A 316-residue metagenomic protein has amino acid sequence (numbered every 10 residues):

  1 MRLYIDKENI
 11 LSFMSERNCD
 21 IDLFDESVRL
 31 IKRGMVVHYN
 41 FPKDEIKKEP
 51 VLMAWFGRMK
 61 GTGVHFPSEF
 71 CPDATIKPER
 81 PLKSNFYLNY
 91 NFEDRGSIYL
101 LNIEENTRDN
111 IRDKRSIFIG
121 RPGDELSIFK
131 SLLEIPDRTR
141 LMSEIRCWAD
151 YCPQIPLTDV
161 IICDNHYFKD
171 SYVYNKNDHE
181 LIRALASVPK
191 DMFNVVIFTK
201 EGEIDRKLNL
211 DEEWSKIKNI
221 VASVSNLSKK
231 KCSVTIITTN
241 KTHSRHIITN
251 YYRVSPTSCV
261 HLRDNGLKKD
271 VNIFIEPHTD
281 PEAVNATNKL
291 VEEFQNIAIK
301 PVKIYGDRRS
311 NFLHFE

Functional and structural regions predicted by a protein language model:
M1-R138, R146, Q154, H179-E316: PLD/PLD-like phosphodiesterase catalytic module centered on the HKD motif
E134-M142, Y167-Y172: A short, highly charged nucleic-acid-interacting micro-segment common to nuclease and nuclease-linked defense proteins
Q154-I155, F168: Mid-protein regulatory/catalytic core that forms ligand/cofactor-binding pockets and protein-protein interaction
L157-D164: Conserved P-loop NTPase "ATPase switch" module shared by AAA+ and STAND
N165-I182, V188: Domain-level signal for Mg2+-assisted phosphodiester chemistry and nucleotide/NA-binding surfaces in nucleic-acid
